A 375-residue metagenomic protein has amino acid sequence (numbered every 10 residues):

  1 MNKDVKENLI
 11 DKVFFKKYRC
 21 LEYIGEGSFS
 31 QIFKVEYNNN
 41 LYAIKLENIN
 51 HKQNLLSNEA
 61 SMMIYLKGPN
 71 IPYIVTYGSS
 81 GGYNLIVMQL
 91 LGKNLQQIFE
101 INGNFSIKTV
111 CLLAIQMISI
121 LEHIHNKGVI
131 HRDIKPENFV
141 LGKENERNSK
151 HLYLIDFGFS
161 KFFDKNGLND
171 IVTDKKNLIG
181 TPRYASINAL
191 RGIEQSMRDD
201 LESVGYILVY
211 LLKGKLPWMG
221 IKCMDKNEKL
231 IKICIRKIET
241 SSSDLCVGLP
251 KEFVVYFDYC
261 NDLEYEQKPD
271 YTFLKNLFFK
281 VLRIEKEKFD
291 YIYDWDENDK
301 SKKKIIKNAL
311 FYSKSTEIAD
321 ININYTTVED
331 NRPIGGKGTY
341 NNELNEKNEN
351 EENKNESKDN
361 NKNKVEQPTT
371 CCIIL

Functional and structural regions predicted by a protein language model:
L21-G27, I32: Protein kinase glycine-rich loop
Q31, V35-S57: ATP-binding glycine-rich loop module of kinase domains
S61-P69: Structural motif at the C-terminus of the N-lobe alphaC helix and the adjacent alphaC-beta4 loop of the Hanks-type
Y73-N84: Short beta-strand micro-motifs within the conserved protein kinase catalytic domain, predominantly in the N-lobe
L91-E100: Structural motif in protein kinase domains
L113-A114: Activation segment signature within eukaryotic-like protein kinase domains
H125-K143: Catalytic-loop of the protein kinase fold
G142-I179: Activation segment/activation loop of eukaryotic-type protein kinase catalytic domains
